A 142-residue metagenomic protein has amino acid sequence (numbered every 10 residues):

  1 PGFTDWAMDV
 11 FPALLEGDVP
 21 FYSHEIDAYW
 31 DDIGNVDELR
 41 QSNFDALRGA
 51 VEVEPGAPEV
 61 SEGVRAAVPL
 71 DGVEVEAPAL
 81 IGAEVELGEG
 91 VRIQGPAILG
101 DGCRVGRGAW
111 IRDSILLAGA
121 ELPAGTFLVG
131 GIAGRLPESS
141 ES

Functional and structural regions predicted by a protein language model:
P1-E54: Catalytic-core segments of class I nucleotidyltransferases/pyrophosphorylases that form NMP-activated intermediates
L15, P20, D27, V75 (+2 more regions): A generic, residue-level signal for flexible/boundary positions that often mark functional hotspots
I26-D27, F44-D45, E84, G90 (+1 more regions): Histidine- and/or cysteine-centered catalytic micro-motif in compact active-site loops
D31-G34, A77, G95: Alpha-helix N-cap/loop-to-helix boundary motif
A57-V73, A79, V85-V91, A97 (+7 more regions): A structural motif detector for beta-strand N-caps
E138-S142: Extended, intrinsically disordered, low-complexity segments
